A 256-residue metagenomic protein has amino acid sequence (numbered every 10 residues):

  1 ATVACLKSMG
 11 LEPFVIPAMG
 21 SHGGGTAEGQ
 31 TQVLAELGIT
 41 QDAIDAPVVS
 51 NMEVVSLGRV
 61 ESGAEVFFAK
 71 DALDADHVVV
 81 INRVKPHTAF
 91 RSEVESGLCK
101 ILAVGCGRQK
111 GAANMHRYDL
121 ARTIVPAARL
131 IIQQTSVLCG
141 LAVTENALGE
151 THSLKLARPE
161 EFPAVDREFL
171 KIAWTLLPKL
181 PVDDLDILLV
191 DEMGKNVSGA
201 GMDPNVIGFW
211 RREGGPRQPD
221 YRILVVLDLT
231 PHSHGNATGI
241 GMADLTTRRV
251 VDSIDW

Functional and structural regions predicted by a protein language model:
A1-L11: Histidine-anchored nucleotide/phosphate-binding helix
L11-E28, R59: Active-site histidine-anchored catalytic micro-motif
G29-E93: An acidic, phosphate/nucleotide-engaging active-site surface
D71, K85-G149, A173, L189: Conserved phosphate- and dinucleotide-binding cores of soluble alpha/beta proteins, encompassing both enzyme active
V80, R91-K110, N205-G214, T246-R249: A short, gly/pro- and small-residue-rich
Q134, L138-L141, L176-L188, Q218-D220 (+1 more regions): Flexible, glycine/charged-enriched surface loops at secondary-structure junctions
H152-P204: A conserved active-site cap/scaffold subdomain adjacent to cofactor or substrate pockets
V206-F209, E213-W256: C-terminal non-catalytic interaction/assembly regions of soluble proteins
